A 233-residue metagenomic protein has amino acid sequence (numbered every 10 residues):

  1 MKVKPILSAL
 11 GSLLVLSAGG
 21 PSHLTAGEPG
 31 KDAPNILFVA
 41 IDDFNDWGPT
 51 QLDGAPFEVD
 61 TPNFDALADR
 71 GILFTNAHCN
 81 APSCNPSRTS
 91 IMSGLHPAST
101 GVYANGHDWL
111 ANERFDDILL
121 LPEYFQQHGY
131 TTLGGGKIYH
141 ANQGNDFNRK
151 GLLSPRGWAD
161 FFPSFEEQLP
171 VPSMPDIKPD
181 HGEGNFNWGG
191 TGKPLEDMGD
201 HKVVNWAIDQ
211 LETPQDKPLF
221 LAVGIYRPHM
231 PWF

Functional and structural regions predicted by a protein language model:
M1-P5: Positively charged n-region of N-terminal signal peptides that target proteins for export
I6-L14, G19-F233: Formylglycine-dependent sulfatase
